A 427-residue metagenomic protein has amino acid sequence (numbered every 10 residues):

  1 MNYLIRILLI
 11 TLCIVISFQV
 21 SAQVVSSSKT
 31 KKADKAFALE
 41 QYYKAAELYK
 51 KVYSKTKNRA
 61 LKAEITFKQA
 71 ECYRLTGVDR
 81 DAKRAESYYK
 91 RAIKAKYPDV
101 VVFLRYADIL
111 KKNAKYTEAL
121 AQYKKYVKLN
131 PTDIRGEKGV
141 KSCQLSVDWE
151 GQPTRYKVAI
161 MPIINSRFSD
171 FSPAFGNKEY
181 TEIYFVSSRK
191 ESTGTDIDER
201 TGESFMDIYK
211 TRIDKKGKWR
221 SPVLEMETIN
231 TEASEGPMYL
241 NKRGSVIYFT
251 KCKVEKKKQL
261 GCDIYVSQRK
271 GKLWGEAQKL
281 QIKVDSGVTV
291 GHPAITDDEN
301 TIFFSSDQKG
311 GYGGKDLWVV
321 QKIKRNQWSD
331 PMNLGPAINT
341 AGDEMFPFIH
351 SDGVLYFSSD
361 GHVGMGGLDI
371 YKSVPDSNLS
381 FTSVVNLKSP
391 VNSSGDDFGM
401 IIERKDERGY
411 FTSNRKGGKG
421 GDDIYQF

Functional and structural regions predicted by a protein language model:
V25, K62-E64, P98-D99: Residues that mark the junctions of alpha-helical repeat units in TPR/alpha-solenoid scaffolds
S27, R105-D108, K112-F427: Short, conserved micro-motifs composed of acidic
L39, T76-D79, N113, V147: Structural motif corresponding to the intra-repeat A-B loop/turn of tetratricopeptide repeats
K57-A60, Y97, P131: Short coil turns that delineate tetratricopeptide repeat
